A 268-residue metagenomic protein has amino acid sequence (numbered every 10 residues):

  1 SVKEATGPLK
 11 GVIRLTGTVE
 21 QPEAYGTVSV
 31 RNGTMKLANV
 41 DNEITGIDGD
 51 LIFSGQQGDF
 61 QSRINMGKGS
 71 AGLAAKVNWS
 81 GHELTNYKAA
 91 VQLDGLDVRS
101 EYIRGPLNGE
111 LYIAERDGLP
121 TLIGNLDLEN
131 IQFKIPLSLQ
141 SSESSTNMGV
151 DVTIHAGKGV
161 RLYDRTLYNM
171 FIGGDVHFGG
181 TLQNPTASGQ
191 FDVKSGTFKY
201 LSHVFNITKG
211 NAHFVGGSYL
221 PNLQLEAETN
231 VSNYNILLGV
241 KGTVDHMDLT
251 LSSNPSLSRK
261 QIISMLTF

Functional and structural regions predicted by a protein language model:
K3-G11, G26, V30-F268: Strand-loop-strand
